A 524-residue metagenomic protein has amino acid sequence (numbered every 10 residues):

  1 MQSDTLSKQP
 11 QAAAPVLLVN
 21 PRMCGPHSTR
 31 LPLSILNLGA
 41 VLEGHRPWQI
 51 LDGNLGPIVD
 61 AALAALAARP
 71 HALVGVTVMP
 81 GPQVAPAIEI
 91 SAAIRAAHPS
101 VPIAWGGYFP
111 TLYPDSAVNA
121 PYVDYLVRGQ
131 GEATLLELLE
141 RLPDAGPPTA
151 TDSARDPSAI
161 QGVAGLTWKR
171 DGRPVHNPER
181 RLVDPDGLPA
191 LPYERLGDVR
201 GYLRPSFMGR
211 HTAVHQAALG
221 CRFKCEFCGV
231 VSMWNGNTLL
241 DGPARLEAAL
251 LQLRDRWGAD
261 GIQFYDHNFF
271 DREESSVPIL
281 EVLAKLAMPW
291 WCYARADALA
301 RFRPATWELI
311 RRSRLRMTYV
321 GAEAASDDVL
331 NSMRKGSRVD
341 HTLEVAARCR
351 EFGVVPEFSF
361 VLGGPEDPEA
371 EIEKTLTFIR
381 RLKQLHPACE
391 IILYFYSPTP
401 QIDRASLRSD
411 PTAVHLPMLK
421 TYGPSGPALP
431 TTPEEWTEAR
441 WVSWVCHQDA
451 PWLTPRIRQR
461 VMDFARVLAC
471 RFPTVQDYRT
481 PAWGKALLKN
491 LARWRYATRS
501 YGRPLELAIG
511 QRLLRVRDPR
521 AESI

Functional and structural regions predicted by a protein language model:
Q2-A12, V16-L17, C24, V163 (+1 more regions): N-terminal [4Fe-4S]-dependent radical SAM core
Q2-P21, H27, L63-R69, S100 (+2 more regions): Radical SAM enzyme core and accessory elements
M23-L33, M79-V84: A short, glycine/small-residue-rich beta-strand->loop->alpha-helix junction that serves as a flexible
G25-P26, Y113-P114, F223, E274 (+4 more regions): Flexible glycine/acidic-rich beta-alpha junction loops that bind and position SAM and/or redox cofactors in anaerobic
V41-P185, P398-Q401: Glycine-rich beta-alpha loop elements in corrinoid/cobalamin-binding modules across cobalamin-dependent enzymes
P114-A120, E366-R380: Catalytic cores of alpha/beta
D186, Y193-P356, G364, T377: Radical SAM [4Fe-4S] cluster-binding motif and immediate context
